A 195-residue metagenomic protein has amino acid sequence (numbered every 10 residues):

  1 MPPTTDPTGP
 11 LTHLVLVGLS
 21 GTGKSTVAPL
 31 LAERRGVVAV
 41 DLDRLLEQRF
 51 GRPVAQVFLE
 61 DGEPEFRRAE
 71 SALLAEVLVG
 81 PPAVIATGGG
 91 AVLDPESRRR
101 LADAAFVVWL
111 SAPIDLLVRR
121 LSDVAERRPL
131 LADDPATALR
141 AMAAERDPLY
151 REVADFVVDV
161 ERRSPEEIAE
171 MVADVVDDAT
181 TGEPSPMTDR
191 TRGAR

Functional and structural regions predicted by a protein language model:
P2-P10, L30, R34, R119 (+1 more regions): NTP-dependent small-molecule kinase module
L16: Hydrophobic anchor at the beta1->P-loop junction of P-loop NTPases
L19: P-loop (Walker A) phosphate-binding loop of NTP-binding proteins
K24: Conserved lysine of the Walker
V27: Hydrophobic positions on the alpha1 helix immediately C-terminal to the Walker A/P-loop
D41-A102, R127: ATP-dependent small-molecule kinase phosphotransfer cores that center on conserved nucleotide phosphate-binding segments
G89-A91, P113-D115, R163: Short glycine-rich anion-binding loops that position phosphate/pyrophosphate groups of nucleotides and phosphorylated
D103-P148: A glycine- and Lys/Arg-enriched "phosphate-lid" helix/loop adjacent to the NTP-binding pocket of small-molecule kinases
